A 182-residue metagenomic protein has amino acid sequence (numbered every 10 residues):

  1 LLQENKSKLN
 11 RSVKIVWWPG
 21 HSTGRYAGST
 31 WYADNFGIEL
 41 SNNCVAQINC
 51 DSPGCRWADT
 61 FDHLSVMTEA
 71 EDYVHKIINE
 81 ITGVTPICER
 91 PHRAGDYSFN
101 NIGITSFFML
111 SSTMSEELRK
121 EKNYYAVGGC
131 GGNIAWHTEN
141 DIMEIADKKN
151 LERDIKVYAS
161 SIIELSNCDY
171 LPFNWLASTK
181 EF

Functional and structural regions predicted by a protein language model:
L1-S7, A33-I38, N79, G83 (+3 more regions): Sec-exported extracytoplasmic/periplasmic mature domains
L1-Y26, T30, Y158: Alpha-helical metal-binding/catalytic segments enriched in His/Glu/Asp
N10-P19, N42-N49, W175-S178: Beta-strand segments within the central parallel beta-sheet cores of soluble alpha/beta enzyme folds
V16, L110, H137: Residues in well-ordered beta-strands of folded domains
G20-N133: Metal-dependent peptidase/peptidase-like ectodomains
G131-I145: The feature captures the short pre-catalytic strand/loop hairpin that immediately precedes and shapes the active-site
I145-F182: Charged, amphipathic alpha-helical linkers/stalks
